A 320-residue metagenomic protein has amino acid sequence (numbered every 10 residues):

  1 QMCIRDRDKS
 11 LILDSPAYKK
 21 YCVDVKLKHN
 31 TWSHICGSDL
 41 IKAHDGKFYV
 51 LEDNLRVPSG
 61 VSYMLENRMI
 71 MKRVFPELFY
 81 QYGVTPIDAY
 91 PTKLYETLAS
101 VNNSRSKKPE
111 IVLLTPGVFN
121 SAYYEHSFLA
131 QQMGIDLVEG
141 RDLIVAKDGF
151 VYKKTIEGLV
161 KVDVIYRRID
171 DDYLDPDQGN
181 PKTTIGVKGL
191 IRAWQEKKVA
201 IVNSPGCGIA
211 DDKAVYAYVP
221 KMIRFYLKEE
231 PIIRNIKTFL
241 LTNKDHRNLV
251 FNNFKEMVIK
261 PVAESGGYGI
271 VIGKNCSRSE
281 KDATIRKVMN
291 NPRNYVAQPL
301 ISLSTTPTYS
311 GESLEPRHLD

Functional and structural regions predicted by a protein language model:
M2-I4: Short, small-residue-biased leader/transition segments that mark boundaries at the very start of proteins
L13-Y18, E125, A130, Y152-D163 (+2 more regions): Active-site nucleotide/adenylate-binding loops and adjacent lid/helix of ATP-dependent enzymes
C22-V57, D320: Conserved metal-phosphate-binding beta-hairpin within the catalytic cores of diverse ATP-dependent phosphoryl-transfer
G37-I41, F150-I156: Short acidic loop-to-beta-strand element that houses the catalytic metal-binding Asp/Glu of nuclease active sites
K47-T85, G179-A193, N275-K287, E315-L319: Extended active-site and interfacial segments that coordinate phosphate-rich ligands in large catalytic machineries
P58-A130, W194-K198, I209, K213-V215 (+2 more regions): Conserved catalytic alpha/beta cores of large enzymes that bind or transform nucleotide phosphates and polynucleotides
R141-A146: A conserved short coil-to-beta-strand element within the FAD-binding core of flavoproteins
I301-S313, R317: Flexible, glycine-rich loop/tail regions that form catalytic "lids" or insertion modules at the edges of active sites
